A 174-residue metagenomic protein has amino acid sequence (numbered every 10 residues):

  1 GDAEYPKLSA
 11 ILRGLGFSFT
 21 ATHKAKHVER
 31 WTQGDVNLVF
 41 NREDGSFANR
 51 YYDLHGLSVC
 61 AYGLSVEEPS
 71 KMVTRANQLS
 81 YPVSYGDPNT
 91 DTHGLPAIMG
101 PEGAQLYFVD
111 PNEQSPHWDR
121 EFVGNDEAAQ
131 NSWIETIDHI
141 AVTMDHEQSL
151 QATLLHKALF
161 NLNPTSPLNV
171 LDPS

Functional and structural regions predicted by a protein language model:
G1-K24, T32-Y85, T92-L168, P173-S174: Glyoxalase I/VOC metalloenzyme domain signal
